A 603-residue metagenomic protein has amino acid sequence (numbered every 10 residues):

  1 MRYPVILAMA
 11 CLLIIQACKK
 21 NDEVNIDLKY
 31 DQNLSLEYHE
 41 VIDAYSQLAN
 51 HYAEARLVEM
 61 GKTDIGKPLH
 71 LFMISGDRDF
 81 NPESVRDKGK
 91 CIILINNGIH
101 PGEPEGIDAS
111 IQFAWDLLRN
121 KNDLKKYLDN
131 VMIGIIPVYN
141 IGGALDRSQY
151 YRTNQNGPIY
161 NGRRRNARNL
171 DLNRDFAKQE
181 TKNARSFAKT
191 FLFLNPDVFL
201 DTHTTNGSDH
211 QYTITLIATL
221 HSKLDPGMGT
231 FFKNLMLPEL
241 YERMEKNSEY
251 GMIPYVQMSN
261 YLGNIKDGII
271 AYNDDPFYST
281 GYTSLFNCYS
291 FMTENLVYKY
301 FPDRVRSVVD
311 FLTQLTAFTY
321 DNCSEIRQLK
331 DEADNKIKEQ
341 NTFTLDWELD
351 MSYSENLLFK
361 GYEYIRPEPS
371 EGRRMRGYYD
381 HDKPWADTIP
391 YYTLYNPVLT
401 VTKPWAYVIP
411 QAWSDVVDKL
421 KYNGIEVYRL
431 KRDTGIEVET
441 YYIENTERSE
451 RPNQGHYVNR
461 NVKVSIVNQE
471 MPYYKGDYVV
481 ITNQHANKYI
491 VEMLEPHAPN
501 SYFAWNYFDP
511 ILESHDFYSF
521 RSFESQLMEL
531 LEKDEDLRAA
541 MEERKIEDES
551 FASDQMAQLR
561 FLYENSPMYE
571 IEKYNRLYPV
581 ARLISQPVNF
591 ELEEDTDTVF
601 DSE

Functional and structural regions predicted by a protein language model:
Y3, C18-E603: Structured catalytic-domain cores with a bias toward divalent-metal coordination
P4-A8: Alpha-helical transmembrane segments
A10-A17: Hydrophobic h-region of N-terminal signal peptides that target proteins for export in Gram-negative bacteria
